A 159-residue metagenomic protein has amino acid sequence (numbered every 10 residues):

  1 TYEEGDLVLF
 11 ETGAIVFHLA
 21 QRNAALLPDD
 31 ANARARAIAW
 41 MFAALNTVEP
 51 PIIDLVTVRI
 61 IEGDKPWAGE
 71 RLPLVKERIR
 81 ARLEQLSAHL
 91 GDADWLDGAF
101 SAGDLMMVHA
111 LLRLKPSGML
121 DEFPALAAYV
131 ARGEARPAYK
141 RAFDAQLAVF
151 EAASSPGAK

Functional and structural regions predicted by a protein language model:
T1-P73, E77-R80, S87, L96: GST-like domain detector, emphasizing the conserved glutathione-binding G-site in the N-terminal thioredoxin-like
L19-A20, R132, F150-A152: Short secondary-structure boundary/hinge segments and terminal tails
A37, P124-A128, R132: Domain-level recognition of soluble alpha/beta enzyme cores, biased toward histidine phosphatases/phosphomutases
I52-V56, D94-L120, R132-A135, K140-F143: GST superfamily/GST-like fold recognition
Q146-K159: Acidic/histidine-enriched, glycine/proline-rich intrinsically disordered or flexible terminal extensions
